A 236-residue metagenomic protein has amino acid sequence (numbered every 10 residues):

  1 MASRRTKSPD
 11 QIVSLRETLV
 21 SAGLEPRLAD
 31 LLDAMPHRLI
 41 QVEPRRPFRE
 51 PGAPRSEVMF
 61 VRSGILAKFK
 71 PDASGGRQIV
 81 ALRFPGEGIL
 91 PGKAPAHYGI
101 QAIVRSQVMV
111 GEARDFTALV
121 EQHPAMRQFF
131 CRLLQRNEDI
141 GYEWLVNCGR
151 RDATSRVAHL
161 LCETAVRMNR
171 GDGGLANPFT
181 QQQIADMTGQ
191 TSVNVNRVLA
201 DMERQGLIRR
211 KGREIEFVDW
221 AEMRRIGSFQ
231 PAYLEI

Functional and structural regions predicted by a protein language model:
M1-P44, P85-I89: Cyclic nucleotide-binding regulatory module and flanking cytosolic helices
L39, L82, V110, P178 (+1 more regions): Short aromatic/basic micro-patch
R46-V104: Cyclic nucleotide-binding regulatory domains
A53, V61, E112, D219 (+1 more regions): Histidine- and aromatic-rich ligand-binding microenvironments
I79-D139, E143: Cyclic-nucleotide recognition modules
E121-G189: Polybasic "coupling" helices that flank or enter modular domains
A165-I236: Phosphate-/nucleic-acid-contacting segments
